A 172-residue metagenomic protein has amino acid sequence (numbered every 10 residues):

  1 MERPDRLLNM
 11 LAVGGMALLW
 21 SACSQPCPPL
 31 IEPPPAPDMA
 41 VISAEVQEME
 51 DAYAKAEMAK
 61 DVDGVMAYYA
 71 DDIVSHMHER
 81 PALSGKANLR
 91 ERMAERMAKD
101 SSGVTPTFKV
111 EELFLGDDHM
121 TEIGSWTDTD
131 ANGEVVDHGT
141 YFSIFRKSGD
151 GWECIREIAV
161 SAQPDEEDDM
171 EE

Functional and structural regions predicted by a protein language model:
E2-A12: Bacterial N-terminal signal peptides that target proteins for export
M10-S21: Bacterial N-terminal signal peptides
C23-A67, D71, E166-E172: Short, low-complexity N-terminal intrinsically disordered segments enriched in polar/charged residues
Q25-P29, H138-D165: Short beta-strand edge/turn micro-motifs at domain boundaries
Y53, V65-M66, I73, G85 (+3 more regions): Hydrophobic pocket/interface hotspot
Y69, E79, G124-W126, I158: A mature extracytoplasmic/lumenal domain signature
V74-S84, R96-S101: A short gly/proline-enriched turn/hairpin at secondary-structure junctions
E91-N132: Surface-exposed, charged secondary-structure patches
